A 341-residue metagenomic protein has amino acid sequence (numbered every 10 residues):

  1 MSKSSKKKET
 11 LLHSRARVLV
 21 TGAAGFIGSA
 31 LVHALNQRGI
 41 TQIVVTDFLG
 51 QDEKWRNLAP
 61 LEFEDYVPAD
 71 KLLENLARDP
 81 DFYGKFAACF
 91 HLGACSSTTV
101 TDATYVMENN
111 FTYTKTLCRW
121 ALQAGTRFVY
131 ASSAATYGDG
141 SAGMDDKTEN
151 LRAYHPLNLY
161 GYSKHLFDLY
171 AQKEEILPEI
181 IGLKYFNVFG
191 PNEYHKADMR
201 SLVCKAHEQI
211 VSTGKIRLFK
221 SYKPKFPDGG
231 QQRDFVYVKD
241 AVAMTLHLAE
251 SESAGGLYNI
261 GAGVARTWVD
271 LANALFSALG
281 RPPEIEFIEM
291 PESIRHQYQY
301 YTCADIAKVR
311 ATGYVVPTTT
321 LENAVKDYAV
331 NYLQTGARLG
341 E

Functional and structural regions predicted by a protein language model:
S2-K7, A16, Q37, T319-E341: Amphipathic terminal alpha-helices
V18-R38: N-terminal Rossmann NAD(P)H-binding glycine-rich loop of SDR-like oxidoreductase domains
P60, A69-N109: NAD(P)H-binding glycine-rich loop region in Rossmannoid oxidoreductase-like domains and their noncatalytic homologs
E108, T112-T116, Q123, R127 (+4 more regions): Catalytic helix-loop patch of NAD(P)-dependent Rossmann-fold dehydrogenases
H165, L177, V188-C204, S212 (+6 more regions): Glycine/proline-rich active-site loop of Rossmann-fold NAD(P)-dependent oxidoreductases
S221-D228, L257-Y258, A272, G280-Y301: C-terminal "lid/loop" region of Rossmann-like NAD(P)-dependent oxidoreductases
V238, E292-V315: Conserved C-terminal active-site "lid" loop/helix of NAD(P)H-dependent oxidoreductases that clamps the redox cofactor
A241, T245, I260, L271 (+2 more regions): Non-catalytic, hydrophobic alpha-helical segments
